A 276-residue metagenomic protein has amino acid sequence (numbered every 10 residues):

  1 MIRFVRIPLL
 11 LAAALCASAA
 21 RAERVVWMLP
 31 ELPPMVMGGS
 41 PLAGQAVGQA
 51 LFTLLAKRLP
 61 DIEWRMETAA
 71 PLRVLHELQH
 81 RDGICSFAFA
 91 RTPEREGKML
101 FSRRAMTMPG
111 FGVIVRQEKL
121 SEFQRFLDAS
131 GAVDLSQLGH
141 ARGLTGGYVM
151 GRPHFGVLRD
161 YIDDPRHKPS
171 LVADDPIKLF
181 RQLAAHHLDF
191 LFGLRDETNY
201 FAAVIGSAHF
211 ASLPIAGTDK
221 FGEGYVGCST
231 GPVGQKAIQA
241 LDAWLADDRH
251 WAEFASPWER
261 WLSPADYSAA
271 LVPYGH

Functional and structural regions predicted by a protein language model:
A17-A19: N-terminal signal peptide c-region/cleavage motif recognized by signal peptidases
A22-M99: Extracytoplasmic small-molecule ligand-binding "clamshell" domains of the periplasmic binding protein/Venus flytrap
L29-P33, M108-G112, I205-A243, A265-G275: Periplasmic-binding protein-like
S40, R58, E67, L72-I84 (+3 more regions): Short helices/loops that flank or line small-molecule/ion binding pockets
Q49-L59, Q117-A132, E223-A265: Extended ligand-binding regions for polar small-molecule ligands
F52-P60, L138-D174, A202-A208, E259-R260: Ligand-binding cleft/hinge of the Venus flytrap
E63, A132-R159, L245-H276: Ligand-binding clefts/hinges and TM-proximal coupling segments of bilobed small-molecule sensing domains
M66-G139, P214-T218: Acidic, polar ligand-binding/catalytic clefts
